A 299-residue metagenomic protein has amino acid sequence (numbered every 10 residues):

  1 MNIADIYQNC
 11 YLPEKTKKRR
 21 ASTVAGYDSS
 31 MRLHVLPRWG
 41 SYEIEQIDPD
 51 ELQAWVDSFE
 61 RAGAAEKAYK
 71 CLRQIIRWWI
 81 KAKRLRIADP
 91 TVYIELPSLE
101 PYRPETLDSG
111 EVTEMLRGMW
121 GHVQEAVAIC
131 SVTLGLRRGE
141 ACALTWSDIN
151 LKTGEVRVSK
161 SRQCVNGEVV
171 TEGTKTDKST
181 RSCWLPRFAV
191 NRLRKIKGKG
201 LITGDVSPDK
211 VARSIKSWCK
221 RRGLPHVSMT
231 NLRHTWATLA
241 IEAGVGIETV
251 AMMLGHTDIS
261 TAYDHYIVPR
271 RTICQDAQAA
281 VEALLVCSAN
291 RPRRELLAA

Functional and structural regions predicted by a protein language model:
I3-A4, Q8-I87, P101, G204-K210 (+1 more regions): N-terminal core-binding DNA-recognition domain of tyrosine site-specific recombinases/integrases
Q8, P49, L96, R117 (+4 more regions): Phosphate-coordinating loops and pocket residues in cytosolic domains that bind phosphorylated ligands
S29, T106, G110, S161-C164 (+1 more regions): Active-site/catalytic core of tyrosine-dependent DNA strand-transfer enzymes
L52, L72, I76, A141 (+4 more regions): Short, basic/aromatic-rich helical patch in the C-terminal catalytic core of site-specific tyrosine
A62-K70, K81-L144, K152, Q163 (+3 more regions): Basic, Lys/Arg- and aromatic-enriched nucleic-acid-binding interface segment
D148-E155, H226, V245-I267: Short, polar N-cap/turn motifs at the start of nucleic acid-interacting alpha helices
T153, R162-A189, S260, A279-A299: C-terminal secondary-structure termini that scaffold catalytic or DNA-interacting sites
R162, V190, L254-A279: Catalytic-site neighborhood detector that most strongly recognizes the C-terminal catalytic loop/helix of tyrosine
